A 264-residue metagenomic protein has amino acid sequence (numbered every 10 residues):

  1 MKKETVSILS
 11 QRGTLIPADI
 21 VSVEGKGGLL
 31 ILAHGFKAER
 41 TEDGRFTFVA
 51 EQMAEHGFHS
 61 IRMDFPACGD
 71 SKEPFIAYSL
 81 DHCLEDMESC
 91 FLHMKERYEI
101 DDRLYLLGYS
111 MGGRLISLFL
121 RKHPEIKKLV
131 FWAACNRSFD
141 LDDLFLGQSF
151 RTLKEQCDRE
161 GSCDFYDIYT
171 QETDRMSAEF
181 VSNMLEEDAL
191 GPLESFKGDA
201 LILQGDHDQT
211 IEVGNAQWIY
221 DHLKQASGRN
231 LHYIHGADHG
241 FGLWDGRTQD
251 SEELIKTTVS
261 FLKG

Functional and structural regions predicted by a protein language model:
M1-G28: N-terminal cap/lid segment of alpha/beta-hydrolase-fold proteins
G27, H34-E39: Active-site glycine-rich loops that stabilize anionic/oxyanionic intermediates across multiple enzyme folds
F36, D64-S71, C135, A237-D238: Short beta-to-alpha linker loops that shape the active-site pocket of alpha/beta-hydrolase fold enzymes
E42, C68-I100, Q249: Catalytic nucleophile-loop/oxyanion-hole region of alpha/beta-hydrolase and closely related hydrolase-like folds
R45, A50-K72: Conserved alpha/beta-hydrolase
Y98-S110: Alpha/beta-hydrolase fold nucleophile elbow
G108-L118: Glycine-rich nucleophile elbow surrounding the catalytic serine of serine-hydrolase chemistry
R114, E125-D199, G205-Y220, Q225-S227 (+2 more regions): The alpha/beta-hydrolase serine catalytic core
